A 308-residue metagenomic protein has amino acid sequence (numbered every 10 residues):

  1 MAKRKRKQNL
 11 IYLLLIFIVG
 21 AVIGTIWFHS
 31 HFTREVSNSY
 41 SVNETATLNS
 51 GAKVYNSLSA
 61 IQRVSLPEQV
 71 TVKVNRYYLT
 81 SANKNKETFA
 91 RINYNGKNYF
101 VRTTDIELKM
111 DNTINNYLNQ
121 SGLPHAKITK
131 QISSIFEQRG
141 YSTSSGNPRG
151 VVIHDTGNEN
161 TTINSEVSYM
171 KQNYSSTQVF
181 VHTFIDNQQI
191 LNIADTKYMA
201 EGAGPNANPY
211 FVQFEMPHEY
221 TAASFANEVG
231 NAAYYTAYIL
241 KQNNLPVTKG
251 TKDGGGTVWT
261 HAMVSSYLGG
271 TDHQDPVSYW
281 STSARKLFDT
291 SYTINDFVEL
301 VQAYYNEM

Functional and structural regions predicted by a protein language model:
A2-V36, I92, K97, T103-P205: N-terminal catalytic cores of peptidoglycan-degrading enzymes
W27-F89, N93: Beta-loop motif signature
S50, E68, T88, K97 (+5 more regions): Residues that flank catalytic or metal-binding motifs in active/ligand-binding sites
N85, G146, N160, S176 (+4 more regions): Solvent-exposed, acidic/flexible segments
I114-N119, S145, A226-M308: Basic/polar, cationic surfaces and motifs that engage anionic cell-wall and phosphate/carboxylate ligands
R139, F180, E215-N227, A284-R285: Second-shell loop/turn segments in exported
G157-N160, E219, M263-S266: Acidic glycine-/aspartate-rich tracts in secreted/extracellular proteins
P205-F214: Short coil-to-beta-strand
